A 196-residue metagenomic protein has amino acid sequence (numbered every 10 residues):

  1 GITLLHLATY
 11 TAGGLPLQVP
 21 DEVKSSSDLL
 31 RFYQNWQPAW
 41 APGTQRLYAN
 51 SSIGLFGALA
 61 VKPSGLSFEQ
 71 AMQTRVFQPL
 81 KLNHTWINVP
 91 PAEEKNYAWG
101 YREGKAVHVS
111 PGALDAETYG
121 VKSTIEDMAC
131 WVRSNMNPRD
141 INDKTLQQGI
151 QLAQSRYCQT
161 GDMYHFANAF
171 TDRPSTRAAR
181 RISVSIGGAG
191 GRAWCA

Functional and structural regions predicted by a protein language model:
G1-G190: Short, surface-exposed loop or secondary-structure junction motifs that flank catalytic or metal-binding residues
W194-A196: Short, gly/Ser/Thr-rich active-site loops of penicillin-recognizing serine hydrolases
